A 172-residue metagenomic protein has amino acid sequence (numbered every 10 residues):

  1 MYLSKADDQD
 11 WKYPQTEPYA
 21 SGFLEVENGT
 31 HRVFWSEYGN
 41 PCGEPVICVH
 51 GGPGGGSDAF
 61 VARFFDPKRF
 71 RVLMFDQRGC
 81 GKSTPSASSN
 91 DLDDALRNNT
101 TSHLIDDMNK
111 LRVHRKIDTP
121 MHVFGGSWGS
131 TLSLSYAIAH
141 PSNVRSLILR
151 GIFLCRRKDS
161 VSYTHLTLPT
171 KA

Functional and structural regions predicted by a protein language model:
M1-W11: N-terminal targeting or regulatory segments adjacent to alpha/beta-hydrolase or S9 domains
W11-R32: N-terminal cap/lid segment of alpha/beta-hydrolase-fold proteins
E27-P85: Conserved HGGG/HGGXW glycine-rich cap/lid loop of the alpha/beta-hydrolase fold
G79-S102: Cap/lid segment of the alpha/beta-hydrolase catalytic domain
P85-A87, K158-Y163: Short aromatic-enriched loop/helix-cap "lid" or pocket-rim segments at secondary-structure transitions that line
H103-P120: Conserved acidic catalytic loop of the alpha/beta-hydrolase fold
P120-K158: Conserved hydrolase catalytic core segment
T164-T170: Conserved small/polar residues in nucleotide/adenosyl-binding loops
